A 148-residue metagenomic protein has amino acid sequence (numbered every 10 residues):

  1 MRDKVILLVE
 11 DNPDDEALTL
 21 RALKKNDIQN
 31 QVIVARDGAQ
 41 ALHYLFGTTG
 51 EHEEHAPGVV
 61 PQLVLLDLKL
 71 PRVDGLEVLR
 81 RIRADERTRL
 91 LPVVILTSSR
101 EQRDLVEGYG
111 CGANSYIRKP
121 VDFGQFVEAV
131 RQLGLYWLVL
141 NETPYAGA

Functional and structural regions predicted by a protein language model:
R2-D3, I28-Q29, V59-L63, R87-P92: His-Asp phosphorelay/catalytic-motif detector in bacterial-type signaling
L18-K24, I33-L63: Acidic, metal-coordinating helix/loop segments flanking the phosphotransfer/catalytic sites of two-component signaling
Q40, V121-G134, E142-G147: C-terminal output helix
D67, T97: Active-site residues of response regulator receiver
L70-V73, I82: Hydrophobic residue at a beta-alpha junction that N-caps the helix immediately following a catalytic beta-strand/loop
N114: Short, glycine/charged-rich "phosphate-handling" switch motifs in NTP-dependent and phosphotransfer domains
I117-R118: Residues at the ends of beta-strands that form strand-to-helix hinge/output surfaces
